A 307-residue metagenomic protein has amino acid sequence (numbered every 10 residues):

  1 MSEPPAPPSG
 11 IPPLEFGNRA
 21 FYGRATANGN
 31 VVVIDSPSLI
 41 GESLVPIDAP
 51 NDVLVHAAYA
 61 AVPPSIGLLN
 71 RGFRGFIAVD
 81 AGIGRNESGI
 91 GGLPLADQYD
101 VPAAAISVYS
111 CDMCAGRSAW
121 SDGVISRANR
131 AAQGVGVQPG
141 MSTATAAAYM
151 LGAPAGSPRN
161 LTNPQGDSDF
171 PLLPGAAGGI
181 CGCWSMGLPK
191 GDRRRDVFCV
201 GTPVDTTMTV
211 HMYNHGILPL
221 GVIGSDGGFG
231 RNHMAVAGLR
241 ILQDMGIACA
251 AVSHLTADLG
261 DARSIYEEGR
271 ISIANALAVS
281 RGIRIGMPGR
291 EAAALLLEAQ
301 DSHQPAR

Functional and structural regions predicted by a protein language model:
P4-A306: Residues that scaffold, gate, or flank divalent-cation-dependent active/transport sites
